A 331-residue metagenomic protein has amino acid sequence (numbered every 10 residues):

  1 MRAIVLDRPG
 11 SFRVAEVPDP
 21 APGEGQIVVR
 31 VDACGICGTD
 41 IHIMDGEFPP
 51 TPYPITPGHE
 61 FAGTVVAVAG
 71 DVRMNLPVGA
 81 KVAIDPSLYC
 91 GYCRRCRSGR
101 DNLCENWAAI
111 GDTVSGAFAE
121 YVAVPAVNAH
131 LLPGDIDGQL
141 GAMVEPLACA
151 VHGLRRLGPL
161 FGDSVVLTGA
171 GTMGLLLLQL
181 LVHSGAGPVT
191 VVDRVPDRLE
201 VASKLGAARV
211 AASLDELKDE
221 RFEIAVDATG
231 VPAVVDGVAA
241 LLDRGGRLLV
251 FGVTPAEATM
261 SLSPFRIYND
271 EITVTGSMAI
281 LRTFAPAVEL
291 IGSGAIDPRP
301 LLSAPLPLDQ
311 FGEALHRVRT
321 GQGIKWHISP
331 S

Functional and structural regions predicted by a protein language model:
A3-A21, G38-A67, A83-I84, D101-S115: N-terminal glycine-rich cofactor-binding segment
P18-C34, F48-R94, P133-D135: Glycine-rich beta-strand-centered segment in the early N-terminal region that forms part of a ligand/cofactor-binding
L88-T168: NAD(P)H dinucleotide-binding glycine-rich loop of Rossmann-like/cofactor-binding domains, especially the beta1-alpha1
I136-D215: Mid-domain Rossmann-like dinucleotide-binding core that forms the NAD(H)/NADP(H) cofactor-binding site
L217-A225: A short acidic, Gly/Pro-enriched loop at the edge of an enzyme's catalytic core that lines a small-molecule cofactor
P232-S293, P330-S331: Glycine-rich phosphate-binding loop and adjacent beta-alpha segment of Rossmann(oid) nucleotide-cofactor-binding
L281-S331: C-terminal hydrophobic helical "lid"/dimerization subdomain of Rossmann-like NAD(P)H-dependent oxidoreductases
